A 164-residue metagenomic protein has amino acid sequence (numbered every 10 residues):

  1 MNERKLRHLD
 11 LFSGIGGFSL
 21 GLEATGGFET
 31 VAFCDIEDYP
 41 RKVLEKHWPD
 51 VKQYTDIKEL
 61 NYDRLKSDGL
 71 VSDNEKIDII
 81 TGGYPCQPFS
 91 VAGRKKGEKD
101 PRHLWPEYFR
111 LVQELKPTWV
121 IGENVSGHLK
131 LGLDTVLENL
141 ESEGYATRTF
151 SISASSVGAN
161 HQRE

Functional and structural regions predicted by a protein language model:
R4, G21-E29, H47: A short, Lys/Arg-enriched amphipathic alpha-helix followed by its capping loop at the start of a domain
R7-L9: Conserved beta-strand elements of the Class I
L11-G16: Class I SAM-dependent methyltransferase "Motif I" SAM/SAH-binding loop
E29-D35: Conserved SAM-binding motif I beta-strand of class I
E37-D38, S126: Conserved SAM/SAH-binding beta-strand->alpha-helix loop
Y39-K42, Y62: Short alpha-helix immediately C-terminal to the canonical SAM-binding loop
K42-Q53: Short, conserved SAM-binding/catalytic segment of Class I S-adenosyl-L-methionine-dependent methyltransferases
D63-I77, Y84-E164: Class I S-adenosyl-L-methionine
